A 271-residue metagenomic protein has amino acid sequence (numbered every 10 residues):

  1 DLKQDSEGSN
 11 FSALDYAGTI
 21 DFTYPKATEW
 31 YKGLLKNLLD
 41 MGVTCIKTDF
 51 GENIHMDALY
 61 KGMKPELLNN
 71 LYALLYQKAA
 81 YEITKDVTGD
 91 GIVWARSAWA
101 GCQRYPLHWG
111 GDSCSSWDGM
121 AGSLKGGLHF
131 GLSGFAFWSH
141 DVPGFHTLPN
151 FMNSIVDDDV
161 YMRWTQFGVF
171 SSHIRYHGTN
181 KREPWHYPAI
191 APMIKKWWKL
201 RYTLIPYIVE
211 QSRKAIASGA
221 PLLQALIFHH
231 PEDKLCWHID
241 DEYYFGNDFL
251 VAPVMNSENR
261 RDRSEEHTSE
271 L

Functional and structural regions predicted by a protein language model:
D1-S264, S269: Catalytic-domain carbohydrate-binding cleft regions of carbohydrate-active enzymes
